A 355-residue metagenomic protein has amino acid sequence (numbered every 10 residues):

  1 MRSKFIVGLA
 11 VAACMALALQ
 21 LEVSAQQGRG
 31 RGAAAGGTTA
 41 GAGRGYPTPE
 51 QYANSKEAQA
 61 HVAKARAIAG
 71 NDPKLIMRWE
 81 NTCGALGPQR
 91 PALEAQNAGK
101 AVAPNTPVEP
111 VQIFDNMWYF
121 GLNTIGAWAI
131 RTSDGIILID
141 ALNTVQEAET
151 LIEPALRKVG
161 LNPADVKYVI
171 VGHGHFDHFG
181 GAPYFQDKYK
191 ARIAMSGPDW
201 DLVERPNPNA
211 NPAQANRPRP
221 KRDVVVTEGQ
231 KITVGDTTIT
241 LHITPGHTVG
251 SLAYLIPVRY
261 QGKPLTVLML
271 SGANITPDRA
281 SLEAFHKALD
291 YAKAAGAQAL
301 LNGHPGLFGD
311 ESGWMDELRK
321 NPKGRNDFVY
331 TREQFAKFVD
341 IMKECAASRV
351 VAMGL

Functional and structural regions predicted by a protein language model:
M1-F5: Positively charged n-region of N-terminal signal peptides that target proteins for export
G8-Q20: Bacterial N-terminal signal peptides
Q27-G135, V145, L355: Zn-dependent metallo-beta-lactamase
N54-E57, A67, M117, Q146-T150 (+3 more regions): Active-site HxH/HxHxD metal-binding segment of metal-dependent hydrolases
A103-V159, A253-N274: Conserved beta-strand hairpin/beta-sheet module of binuclear metal-dependent hydrolase folds, prominently
Q112-W118, G229, T237-T240: Short, hydrophobic/aromatic-rich segments at coil-to-beta transitions
N116, I130, D140, H173 (+6 more regions): Divalent metal-coordination and catalytic microenvironments
G135-I136, N143-V145, K221-D223, K231-T233 (+1 more regions): Metallo-beta-lactamase
